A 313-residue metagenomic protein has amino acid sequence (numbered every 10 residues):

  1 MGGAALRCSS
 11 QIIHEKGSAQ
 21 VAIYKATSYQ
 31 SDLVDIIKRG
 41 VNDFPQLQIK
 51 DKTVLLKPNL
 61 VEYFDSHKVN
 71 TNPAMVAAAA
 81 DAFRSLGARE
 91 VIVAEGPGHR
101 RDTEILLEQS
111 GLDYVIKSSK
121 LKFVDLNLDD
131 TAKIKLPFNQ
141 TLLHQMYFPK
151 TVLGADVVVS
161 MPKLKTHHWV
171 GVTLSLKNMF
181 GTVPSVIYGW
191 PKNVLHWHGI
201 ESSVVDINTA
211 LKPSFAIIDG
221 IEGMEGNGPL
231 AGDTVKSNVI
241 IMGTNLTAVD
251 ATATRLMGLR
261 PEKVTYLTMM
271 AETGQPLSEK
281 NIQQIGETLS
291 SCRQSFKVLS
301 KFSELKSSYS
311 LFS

Functional and structural regions predicted by a protein language model:
M1-S313: N-terminal and secondary-structure boundary signal
